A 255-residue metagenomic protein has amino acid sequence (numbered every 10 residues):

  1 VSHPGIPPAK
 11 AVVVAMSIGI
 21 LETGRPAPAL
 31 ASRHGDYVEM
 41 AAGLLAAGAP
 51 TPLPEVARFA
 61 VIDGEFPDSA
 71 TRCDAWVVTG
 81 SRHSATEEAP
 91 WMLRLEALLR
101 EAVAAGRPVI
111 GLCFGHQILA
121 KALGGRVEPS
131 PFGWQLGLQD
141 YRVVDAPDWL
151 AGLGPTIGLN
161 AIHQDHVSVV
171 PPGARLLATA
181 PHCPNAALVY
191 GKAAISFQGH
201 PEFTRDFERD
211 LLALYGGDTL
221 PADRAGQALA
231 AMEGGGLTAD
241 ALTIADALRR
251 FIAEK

Functional and structural regions predicted by a protein language model:
V1-A97, E101-A105, G226-K255: N-terminal beta1-alpha1 cap of cysteine-dependent amidohydrolase-like domains
G19-L21, A57-F59, V77, I110 (+3 more regions): Hydrophobic/aromatic beta-strand patches that form the interior of the parallel beta-sheet core in alpha/beta enzyme
A27, E65, A85, I118 (+3 more regions): Flexible, glycine-rich phosphate/dinucleotide-binding loops and adjacent beta-alpha linkers at cofactor/substrate
L30-A31, E87-A89, A120-A122, P171 (+2 more regions): Short glycine-/acidic-enriched loop or helix-start segments at secondary-structure transitions that form or flank
D36-V38, M92-E96, V127-E128, A178 (+1 more regions): Glycine-rich, phosphate-binding/catalytic loops in enzymes
C73, T79-P147: Cysteine-nucleophile active-site neighborhood
L123-D206: Pocket-forming structural segment of enzyme catalytic cores
C183-K255: C-terminal and late-domain segments of enzyme folds
